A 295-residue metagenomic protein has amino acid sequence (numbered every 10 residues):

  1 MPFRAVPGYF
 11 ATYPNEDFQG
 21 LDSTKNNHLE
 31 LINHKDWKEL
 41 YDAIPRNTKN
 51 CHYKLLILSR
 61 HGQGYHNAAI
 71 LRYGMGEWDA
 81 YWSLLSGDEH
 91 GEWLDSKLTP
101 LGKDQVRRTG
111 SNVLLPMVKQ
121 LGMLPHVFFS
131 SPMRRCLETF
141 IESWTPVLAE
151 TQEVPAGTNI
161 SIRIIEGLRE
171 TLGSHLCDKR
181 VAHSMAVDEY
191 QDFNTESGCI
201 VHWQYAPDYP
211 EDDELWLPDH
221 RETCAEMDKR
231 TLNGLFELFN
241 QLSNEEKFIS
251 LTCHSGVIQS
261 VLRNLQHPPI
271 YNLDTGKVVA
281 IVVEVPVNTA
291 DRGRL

Functional and structural regions predicted by a protein language model:
M1-I160, I164, G173, C224-T231: Active-site-proximal alpha-helix that buttresses catalytic centers in soluble enzyme cores
C51-S59, F129, E246-V257, V261: Beta-strand elements within well-structured catalytic alpha/beta cores of enzymes that handle phosphate/sulfate esters
W78-Y81, K97, Q266-R292: Domain-level recognition of soluble alpha/beta enzyme cores, biased toward histidine phosphatases/phosphomutases
E142, S260, N264: Active-site signature of alpha/beta-hydrolase-fold catalytic machinery across serine- and Asp/Cys-nucleophile hydrolases
R163, L168-R169, K179-P218: Histidine/lysine/aspartate-rich catalytic loop segments that bind and position anionic ligands
M227-N244: A short, acidic, amphipathic alpha-helical segment used as a generic capping/interface helix at domain edges
